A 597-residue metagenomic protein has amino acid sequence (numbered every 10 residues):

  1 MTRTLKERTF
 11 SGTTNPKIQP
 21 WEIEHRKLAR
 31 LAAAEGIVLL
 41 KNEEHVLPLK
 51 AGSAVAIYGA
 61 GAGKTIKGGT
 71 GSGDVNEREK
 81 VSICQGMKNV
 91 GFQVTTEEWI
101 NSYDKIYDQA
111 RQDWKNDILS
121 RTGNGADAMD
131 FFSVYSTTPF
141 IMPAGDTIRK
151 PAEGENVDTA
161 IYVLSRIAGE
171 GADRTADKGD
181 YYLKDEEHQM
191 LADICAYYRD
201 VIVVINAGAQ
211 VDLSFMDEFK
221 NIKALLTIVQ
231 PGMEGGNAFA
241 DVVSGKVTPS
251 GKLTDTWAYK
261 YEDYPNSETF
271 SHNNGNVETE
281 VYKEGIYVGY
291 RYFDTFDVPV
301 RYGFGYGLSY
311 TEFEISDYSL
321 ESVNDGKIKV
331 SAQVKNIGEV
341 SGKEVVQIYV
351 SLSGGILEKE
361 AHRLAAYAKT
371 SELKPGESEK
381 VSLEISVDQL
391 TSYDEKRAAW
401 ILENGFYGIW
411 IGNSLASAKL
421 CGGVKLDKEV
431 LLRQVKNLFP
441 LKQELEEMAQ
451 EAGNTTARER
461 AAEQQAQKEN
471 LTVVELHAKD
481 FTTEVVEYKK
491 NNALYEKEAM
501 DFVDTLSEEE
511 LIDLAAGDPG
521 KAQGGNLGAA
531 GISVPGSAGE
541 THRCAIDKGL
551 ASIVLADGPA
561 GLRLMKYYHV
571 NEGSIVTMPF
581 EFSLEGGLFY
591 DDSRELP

Functional and structural regions predicted by a protein language model:
M1-G549, V554-P597: C-terminal non-catalytic regions of proteins with extracellular/luminal or membrane-system context
